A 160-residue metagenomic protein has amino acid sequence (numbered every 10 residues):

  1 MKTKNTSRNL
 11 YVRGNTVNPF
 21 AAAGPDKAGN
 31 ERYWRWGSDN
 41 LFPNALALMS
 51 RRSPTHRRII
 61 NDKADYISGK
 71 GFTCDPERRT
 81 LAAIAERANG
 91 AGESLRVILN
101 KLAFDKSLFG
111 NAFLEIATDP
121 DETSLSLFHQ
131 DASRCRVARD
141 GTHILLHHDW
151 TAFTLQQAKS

Functional and structural regions predicted by a protein language model:
M1-S160: Structured, contiguous alpha/beta core segments that scaffold functional sites
